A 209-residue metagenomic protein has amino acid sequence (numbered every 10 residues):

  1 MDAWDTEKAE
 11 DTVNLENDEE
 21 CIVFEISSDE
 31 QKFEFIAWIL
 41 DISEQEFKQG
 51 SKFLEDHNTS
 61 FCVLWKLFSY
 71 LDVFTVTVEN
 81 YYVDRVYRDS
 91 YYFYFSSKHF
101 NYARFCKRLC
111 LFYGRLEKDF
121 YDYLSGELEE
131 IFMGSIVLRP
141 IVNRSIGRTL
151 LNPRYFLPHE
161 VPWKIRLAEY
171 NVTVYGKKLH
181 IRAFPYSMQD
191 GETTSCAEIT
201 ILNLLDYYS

Functional and structural regions predicted by a protein language model:
D2-N152: Long, charge-dense tracts
E16-D18, I22, I26, W163-S209: Active-site nucleophile-adjacent alpha helix/oxyanion-hole segment immediately C-terminal to the catalytic cysteine
F132-L179, A183-Y186: Cysteine protease-like catalytic core of ubiquitin/ubiquitin-like
